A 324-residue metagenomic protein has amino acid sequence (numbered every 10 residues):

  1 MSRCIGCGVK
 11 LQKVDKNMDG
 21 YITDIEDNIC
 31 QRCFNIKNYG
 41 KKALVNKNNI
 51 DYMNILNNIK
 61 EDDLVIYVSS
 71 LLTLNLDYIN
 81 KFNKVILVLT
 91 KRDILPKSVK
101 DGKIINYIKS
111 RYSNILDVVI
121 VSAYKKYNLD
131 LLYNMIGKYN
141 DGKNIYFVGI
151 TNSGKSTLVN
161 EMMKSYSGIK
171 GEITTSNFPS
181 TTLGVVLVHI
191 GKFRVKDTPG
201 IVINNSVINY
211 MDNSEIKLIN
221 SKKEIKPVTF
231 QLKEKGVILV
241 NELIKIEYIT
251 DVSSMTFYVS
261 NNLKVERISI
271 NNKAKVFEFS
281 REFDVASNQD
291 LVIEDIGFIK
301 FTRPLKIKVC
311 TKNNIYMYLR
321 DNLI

Functional and structural regions predicted by a protein language model:
S2-V65, S69-L72, N83-I86, R92 (+1 more regions): Helix-rich effector regions associated with P-loop NTPase G domains
D51-N54, D77, K103, L131: Well-ordered alpha-helical segments embedded in enzymatic catalytic cores
L56-K60, N75-N83, I108-Y112, I136-Y139 (+2 more regions): Alpha-helix C-terminal capping segments
I66, I86-L87, V119, Y146: A structural signal for isolated positions on well-ordered beta-strands in alpha/beta enzyme cores
L74-D77, L129, K155, G184: Short, well-ordered alpha-helical microsegments
L76-I79, P96-G102, N205-I208: Conserved ATPase-coupling elements of RecA-like P-loop NTPase cores
I94-S153, E161-K164, G168: Canonical P-loop GTPase G-domain recognition
L158: Hydrophobic positions on the alpha1 helix immediately C-terminal to the Walker A/P-loop
